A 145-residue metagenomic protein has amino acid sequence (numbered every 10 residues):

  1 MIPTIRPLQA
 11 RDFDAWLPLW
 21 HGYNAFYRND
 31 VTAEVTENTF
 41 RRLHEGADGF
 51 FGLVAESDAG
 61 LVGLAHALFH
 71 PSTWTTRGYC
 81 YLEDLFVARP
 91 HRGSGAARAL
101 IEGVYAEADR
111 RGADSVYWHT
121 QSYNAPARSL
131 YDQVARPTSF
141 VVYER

Functional and structural regions predicted by a protein language model:
I2-T4: Extreme N-terminal starter segment of soluble prokaryotic enzymes
P7-D14, P18-R77, I101, E107 (+1 more regions): Acetyl-CoA-dependent GNAT
H70, A88, Q121: Residue-level recognition of the GNAT/N-acetyltransferase active site
R77-R89: Conserved acetyl-CoA binding element of GNAT-fold acetyltransferases
H91, G95-G103: Conserved acetyl-CoA pyrophosphate-binding loop and the N-cap/start of the following alpha-helix in GNAT-like
R98, S122-V141: Conserved active-site alpha-helix within GNAT-family acetyltransferase domains
D109-T120: Conserved GNAT acetyl-CoA-binding A-motif
